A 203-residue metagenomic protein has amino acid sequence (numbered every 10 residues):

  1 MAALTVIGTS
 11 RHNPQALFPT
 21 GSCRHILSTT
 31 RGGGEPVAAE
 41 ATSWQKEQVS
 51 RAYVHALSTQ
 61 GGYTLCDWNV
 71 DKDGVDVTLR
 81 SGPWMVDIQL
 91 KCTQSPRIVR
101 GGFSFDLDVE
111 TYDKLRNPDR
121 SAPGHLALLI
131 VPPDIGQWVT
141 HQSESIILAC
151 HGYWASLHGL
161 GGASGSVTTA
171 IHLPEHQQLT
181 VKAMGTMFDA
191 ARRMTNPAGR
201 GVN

Functional and structural regions predicted by a protein language model:
M1-D73, T78-N203: Mixed-charge (Asp/Glu-Lys/Arg
